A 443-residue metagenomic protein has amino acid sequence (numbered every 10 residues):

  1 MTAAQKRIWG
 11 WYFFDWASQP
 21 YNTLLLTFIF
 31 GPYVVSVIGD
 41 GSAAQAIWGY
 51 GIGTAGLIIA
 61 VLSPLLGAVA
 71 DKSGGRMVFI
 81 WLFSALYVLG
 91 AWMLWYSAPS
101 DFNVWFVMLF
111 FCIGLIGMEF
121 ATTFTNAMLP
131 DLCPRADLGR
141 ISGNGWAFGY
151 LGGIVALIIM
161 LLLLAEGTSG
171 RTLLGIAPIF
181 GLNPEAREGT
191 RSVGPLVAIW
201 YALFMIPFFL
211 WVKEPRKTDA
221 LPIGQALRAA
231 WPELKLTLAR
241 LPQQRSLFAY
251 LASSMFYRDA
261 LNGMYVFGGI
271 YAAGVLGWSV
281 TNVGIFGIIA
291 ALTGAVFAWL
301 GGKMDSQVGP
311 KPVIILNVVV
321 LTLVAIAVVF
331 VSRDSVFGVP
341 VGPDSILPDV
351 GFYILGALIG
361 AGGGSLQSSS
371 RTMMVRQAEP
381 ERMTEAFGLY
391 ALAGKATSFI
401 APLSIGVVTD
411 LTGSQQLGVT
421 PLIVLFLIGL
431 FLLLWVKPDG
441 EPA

Functional and structural regions predicted by a protein language model:
M1-I8, K213-L251: Juxtamembrane intracellular "pre-TM" segments in multi-pass secondary transporters
I8, L203-W211, V331, V419-A443: Multi-pass alpha-helical transporter architecture, strongest for 12-TM Major Facilitator/SLC carriers used
T23-A46, V266-V283: Short amphipathic helix-loop junctions that connect adjacent transmembrane helices in Major Facilitator Superfamily/SLC
W48-A68, L157, I288-L300: Central cavity-lining transmembrane alpha-helices of secondary-active solute carriers, predominantly the Major
V61-G75, V296-P310, V336, T409: Helix-to-loop junctions at the C-terminal end of transmembrane segments in multipass secondary transporters
A70-L86, S306-L321: Cytoplasmic membrane-interface "Motif A"-like loop-to-helix N-cap segments of 12-TM Major Facilitator Superfamily
W81-D101, V320-S345: C-terminal ends and interior cores of transmembrane alpha-helices in multi-pass membrane transporters/permeases
G90, S97, F102-A121, V339-S365: Hydrophobic core of transmembrane alpha-helices in multi-pass small-molecule transporters, especially MFS/SLC-type
